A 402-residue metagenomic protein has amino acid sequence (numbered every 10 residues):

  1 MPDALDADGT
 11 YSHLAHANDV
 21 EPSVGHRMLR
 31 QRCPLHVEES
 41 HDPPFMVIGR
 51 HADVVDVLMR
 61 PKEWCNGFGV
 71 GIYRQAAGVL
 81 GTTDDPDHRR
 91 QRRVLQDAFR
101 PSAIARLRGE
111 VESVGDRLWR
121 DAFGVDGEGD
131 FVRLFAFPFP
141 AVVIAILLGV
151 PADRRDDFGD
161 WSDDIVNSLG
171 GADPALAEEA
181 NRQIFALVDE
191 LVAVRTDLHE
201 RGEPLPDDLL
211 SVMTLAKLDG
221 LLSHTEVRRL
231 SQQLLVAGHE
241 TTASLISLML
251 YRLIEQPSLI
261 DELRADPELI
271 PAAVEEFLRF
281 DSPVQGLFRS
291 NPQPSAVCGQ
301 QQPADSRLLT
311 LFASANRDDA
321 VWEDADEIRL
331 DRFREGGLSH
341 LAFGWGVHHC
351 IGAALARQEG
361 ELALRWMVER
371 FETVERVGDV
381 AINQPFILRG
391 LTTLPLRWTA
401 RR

Functional and structural regions predicted by a protein language model:
M1-R402: Cytochrome P450
